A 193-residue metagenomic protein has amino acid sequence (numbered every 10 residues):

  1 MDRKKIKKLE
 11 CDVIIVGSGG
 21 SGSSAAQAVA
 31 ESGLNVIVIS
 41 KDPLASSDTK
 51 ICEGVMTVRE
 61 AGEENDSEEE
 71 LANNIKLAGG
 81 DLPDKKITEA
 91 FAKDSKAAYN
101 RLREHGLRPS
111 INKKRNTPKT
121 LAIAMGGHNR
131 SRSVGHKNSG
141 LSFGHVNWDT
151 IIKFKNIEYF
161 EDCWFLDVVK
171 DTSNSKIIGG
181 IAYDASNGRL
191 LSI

Functional and structural regions predicted by a protein language model:
M1-V13, E31: Extreme N-terminal leader/targeting segments of oxidoreductases
R3-K5, L34-N35, K41-S186: Conserved N-terminal/central alpha/beta ligand/cofactor-binding core
K7-C11, S186-I193: Core beta-strand elements of the Rossmann-like FAD/NAD(P) dinucleotide-binding domain in flavoenzyme oxidoreductases
V13-V38: N-terminal Rossmann-like FAD-binding beta1-loop-alpha1 element of flavoenzymes
G20, I181, S192: Mobile, glycine-rich extracellular loop/lid and propeptide segments that shape or gate substrate/ligand access
S23, K96, L141, S192-I193: Conserved structured core elements
